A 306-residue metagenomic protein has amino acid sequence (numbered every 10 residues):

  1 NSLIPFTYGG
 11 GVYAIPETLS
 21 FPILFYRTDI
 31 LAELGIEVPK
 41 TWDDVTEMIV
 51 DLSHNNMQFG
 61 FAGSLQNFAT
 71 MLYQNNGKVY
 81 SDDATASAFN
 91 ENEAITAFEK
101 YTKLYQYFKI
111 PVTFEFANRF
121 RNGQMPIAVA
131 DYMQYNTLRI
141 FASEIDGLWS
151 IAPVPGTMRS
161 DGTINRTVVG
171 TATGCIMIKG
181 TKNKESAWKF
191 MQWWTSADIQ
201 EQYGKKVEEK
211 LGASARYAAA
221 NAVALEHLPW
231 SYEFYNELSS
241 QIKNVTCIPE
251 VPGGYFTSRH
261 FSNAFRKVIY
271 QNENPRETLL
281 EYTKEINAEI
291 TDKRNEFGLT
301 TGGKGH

Functional and structural regions predicted by a protein language model:
N1-D29, F59, D161-V168, K243-V251: A structural signal for short loop-to-beta-strand junctions that line the ligand-binding cleft of periplasmic/secreted
N1-P22, T46, W149-P155, H227 (+2 more regions): Hinge/lid segment of periplasmic solute-binding proteins
I4-E17, P22, D43-A94, M125-I127: Extracytoplasmic/periplasmic solute-binding protein
F25-T28, G170-N183: A bilobed periplasmic-binding-protein/Venus flytrap-type ligand-binding module shared by bacterial periplasmic
M48-L52, D83-T113, V154-T157: Glycine-centered hinge/linker elements that transmit conformational signals in sensory and ligand-binding systems
E93-K100, T173, K182-W194, Q202 (+1 more regions): Short amphipathic alpha-helical coupling segments at ligand-binding clamshell hinges and other catalytic/signaling
F98-E99, L148-I176: Periplasmic-binding protein-like
A152-G156, K205-K267, G298-H306: Long, aromatic- and glycine/proline-rich binding clefts that accommodate carbohydrate-like moieties
